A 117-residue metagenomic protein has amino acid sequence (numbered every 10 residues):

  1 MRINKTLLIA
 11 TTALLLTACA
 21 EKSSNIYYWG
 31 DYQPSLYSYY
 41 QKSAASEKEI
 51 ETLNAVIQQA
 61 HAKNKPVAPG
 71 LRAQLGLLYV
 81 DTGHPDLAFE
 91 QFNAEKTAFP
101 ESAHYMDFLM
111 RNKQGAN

Functional and structural regions predicted by a protein language model:
L15-A18: C-terminal motif of bacterial Sec signal peptides marking the signal peptidase cleavage site
A20-S23: Bacterial signal peptide processing site
Q74-L75: Structural register within alpha-helical repeat arrays
